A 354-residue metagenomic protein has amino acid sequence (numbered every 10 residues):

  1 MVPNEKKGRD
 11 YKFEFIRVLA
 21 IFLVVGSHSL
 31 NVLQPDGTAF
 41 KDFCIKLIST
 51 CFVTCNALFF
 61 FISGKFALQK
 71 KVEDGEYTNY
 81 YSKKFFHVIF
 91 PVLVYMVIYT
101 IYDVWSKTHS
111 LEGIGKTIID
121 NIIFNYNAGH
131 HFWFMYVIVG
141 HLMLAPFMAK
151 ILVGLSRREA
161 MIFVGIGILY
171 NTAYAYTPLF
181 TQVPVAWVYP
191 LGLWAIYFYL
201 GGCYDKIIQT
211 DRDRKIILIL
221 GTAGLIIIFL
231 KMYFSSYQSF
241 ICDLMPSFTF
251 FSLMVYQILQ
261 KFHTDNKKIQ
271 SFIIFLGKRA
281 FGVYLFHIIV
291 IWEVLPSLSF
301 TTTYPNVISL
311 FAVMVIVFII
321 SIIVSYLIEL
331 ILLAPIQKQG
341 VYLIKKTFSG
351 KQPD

Functional and structural regions predicted by a protein language model:
V2-N4, H263-G277, I288-D354: C-terminal "closing" transmembrane helix and its immediate cytosolic amphipathic cap in multi-pass membrane proteins
K6-D10, K71-K83, M148-E159, Y204-I216 (+4 more regions): Membrane-interface helix-boundary motifs at transmembrane edges
Y11-K70, V88-M96: Functionally critical transmembrane alpha-helices in membrane proteins and complexes, commonly lining
F22-S29, M96, V164-T177, G221-F234 (+1 more regions): Aromatic-anchored segments of alpha-helical transmembrane domains
C44-N56, I122-V137, Y176-Y197, L230-M254 (+1 more regions): Interfacial loop-to-helix transition and helix-capping segments at the boundaries of transmembrane helices
S49-L58, Q69-T108, E112-H130, H141 (+3 more regions): Transmembrane alpha-helical segments and their boundary/interface "anchor" motifs in multi-pass integral membrane
F59-F60, Y99-L200, Y204-D205, I328: Hydrophobic alpha-helical segments with transmembrane-like composition
G192, T210-I274, R279-G282, I289-L298 (+1 more regions): Alpha-helical transmembrane segments and terminal signal-anchor/GPI-anchor hydrophobic tails, characterized by long
